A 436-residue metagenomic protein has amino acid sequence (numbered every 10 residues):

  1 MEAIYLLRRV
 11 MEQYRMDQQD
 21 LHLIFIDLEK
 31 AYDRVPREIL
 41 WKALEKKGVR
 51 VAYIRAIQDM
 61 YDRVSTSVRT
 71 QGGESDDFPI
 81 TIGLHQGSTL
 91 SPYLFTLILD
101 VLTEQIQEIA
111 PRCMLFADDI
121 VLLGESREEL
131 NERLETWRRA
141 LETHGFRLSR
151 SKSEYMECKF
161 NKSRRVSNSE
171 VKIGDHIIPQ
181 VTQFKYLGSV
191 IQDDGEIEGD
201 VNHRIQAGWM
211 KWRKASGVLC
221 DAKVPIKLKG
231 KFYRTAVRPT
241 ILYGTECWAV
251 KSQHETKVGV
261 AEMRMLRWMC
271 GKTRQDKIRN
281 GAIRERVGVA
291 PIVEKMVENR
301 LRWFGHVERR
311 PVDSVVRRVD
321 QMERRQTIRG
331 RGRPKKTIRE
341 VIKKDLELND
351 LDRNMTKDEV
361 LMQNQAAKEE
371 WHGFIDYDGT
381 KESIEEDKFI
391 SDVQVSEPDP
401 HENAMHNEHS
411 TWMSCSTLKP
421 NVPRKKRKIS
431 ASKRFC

Functional and structural regions predicted by a protein language model:
M1-Y93: Conserved pre-catalytic core of RNA-dependent polymerases
E2, L6, I98, R133: Charged catalytic carboxylate motif
V51-I54, V68-S88, P92, L99 (+3 more regions): Short linear motifs embedded in intrinsically disordered, charge-biased segments
